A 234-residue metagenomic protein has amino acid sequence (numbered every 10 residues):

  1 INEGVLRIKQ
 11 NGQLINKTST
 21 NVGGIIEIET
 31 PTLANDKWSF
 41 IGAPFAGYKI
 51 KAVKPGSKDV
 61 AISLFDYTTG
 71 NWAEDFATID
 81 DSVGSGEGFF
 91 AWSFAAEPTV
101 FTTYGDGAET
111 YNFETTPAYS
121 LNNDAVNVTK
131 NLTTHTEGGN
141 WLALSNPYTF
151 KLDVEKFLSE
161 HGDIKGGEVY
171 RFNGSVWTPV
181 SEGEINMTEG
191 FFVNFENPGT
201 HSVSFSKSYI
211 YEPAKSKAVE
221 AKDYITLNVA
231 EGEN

Functional and structural regions predicted by a protein language model:
I1-N234: N-terminal exported-region signature
